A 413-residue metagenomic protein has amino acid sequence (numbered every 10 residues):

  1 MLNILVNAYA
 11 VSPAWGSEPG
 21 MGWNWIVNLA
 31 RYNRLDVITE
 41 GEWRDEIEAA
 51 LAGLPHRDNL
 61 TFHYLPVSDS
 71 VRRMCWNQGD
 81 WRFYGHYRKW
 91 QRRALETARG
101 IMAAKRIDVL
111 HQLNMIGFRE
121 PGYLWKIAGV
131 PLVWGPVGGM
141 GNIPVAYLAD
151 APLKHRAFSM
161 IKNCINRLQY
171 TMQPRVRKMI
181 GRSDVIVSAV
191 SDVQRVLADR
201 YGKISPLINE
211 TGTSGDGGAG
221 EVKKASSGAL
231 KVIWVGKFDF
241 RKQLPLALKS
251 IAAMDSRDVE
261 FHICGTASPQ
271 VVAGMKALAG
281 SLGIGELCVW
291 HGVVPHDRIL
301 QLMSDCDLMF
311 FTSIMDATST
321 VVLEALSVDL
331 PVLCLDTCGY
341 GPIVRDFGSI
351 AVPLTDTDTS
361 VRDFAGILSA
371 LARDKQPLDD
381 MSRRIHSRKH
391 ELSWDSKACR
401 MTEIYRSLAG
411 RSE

Functional and structural regions predicted by a protein language model:
G20, L230, D239-A253, A273: A conserved mid-protein helix/loop that constitutes part of the nucleotide-sugar donor-binding site
T61-H63, W134, I165-E221, S227: Donor nucleotide-sugar binding/catalytic pocket of nucleotide-sugar-dependent glycosyltransferases
H86-L95, R99, V109-D150, S191: An aromatic- and histidine-rich active-site surface loop
A273-V294: Nucleotide-activated donor-binding/catalytic signature segment of Leloir-type glycosyltransferases, i.e., the conserved
V293-V294, Q301-C306: Short alpha-helical donor nucleotide-sugar binding micro-motif in glycosyltransferases
I314: Aromatic "clamp/platform" in nucleotide-sugar-dependent glycosyltransferases that forms part of the donor/acceptor
P331-C334, C338: Short hydrophobic beta-strand element within catalytic cores of glycosyltransferases and related nucleotide-activated
G341-S369: Change "using UDP/GDP/dTDP sugars" to "using nucleotide sugars
